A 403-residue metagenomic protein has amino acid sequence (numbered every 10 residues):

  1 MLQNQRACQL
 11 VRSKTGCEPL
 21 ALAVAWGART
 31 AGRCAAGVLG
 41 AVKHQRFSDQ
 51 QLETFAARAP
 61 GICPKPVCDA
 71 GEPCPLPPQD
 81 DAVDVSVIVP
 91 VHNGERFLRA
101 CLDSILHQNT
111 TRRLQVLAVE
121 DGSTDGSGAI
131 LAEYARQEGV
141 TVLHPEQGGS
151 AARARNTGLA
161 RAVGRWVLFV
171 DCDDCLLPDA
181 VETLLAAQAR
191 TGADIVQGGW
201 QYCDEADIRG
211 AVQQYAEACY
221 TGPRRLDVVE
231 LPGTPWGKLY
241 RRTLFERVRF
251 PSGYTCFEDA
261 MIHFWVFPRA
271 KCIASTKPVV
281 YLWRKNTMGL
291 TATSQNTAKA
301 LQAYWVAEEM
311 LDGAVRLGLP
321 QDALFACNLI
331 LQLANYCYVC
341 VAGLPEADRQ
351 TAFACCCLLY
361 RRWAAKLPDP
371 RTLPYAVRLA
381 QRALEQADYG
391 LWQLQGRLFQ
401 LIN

Functional and structural regions predicted by a protein language model:
L2-D69, S123, G343-N403: Membrane-interface aromatic/basic loop that binds lipid-linked glycans or pyrophosphate carriers, typified by
V89, R113-G122, T141-P145, C172: Short beta-strand/loop segment that forms part of the nucleotide-sugar
N93-H107: Short, well-formed alpha-helical segments that are part of the catalytic scaffolds of diverse glycosyltransferases
S104, E120-A129, Q147: A conserved acidic beta->alpha catalytic loop
P145-A162: Glycine-rich, basic loop-to-helix element that forms the pyrophosphate-binding segment of sugar-nucleotide handling
V167: Short aromatic/hydrophobic "clamp" motif used to bind/position activated sugar donors
C172-A274, W283-A298: Donor-binding/catalytic cores of nucleotide-activated saccharide and glycerol-phosphate transferases/polymerases
V280-N286, T293-Q321, L333-K366: Catalytic core of nucleotide-sugar-dependent glycosyltransferases
